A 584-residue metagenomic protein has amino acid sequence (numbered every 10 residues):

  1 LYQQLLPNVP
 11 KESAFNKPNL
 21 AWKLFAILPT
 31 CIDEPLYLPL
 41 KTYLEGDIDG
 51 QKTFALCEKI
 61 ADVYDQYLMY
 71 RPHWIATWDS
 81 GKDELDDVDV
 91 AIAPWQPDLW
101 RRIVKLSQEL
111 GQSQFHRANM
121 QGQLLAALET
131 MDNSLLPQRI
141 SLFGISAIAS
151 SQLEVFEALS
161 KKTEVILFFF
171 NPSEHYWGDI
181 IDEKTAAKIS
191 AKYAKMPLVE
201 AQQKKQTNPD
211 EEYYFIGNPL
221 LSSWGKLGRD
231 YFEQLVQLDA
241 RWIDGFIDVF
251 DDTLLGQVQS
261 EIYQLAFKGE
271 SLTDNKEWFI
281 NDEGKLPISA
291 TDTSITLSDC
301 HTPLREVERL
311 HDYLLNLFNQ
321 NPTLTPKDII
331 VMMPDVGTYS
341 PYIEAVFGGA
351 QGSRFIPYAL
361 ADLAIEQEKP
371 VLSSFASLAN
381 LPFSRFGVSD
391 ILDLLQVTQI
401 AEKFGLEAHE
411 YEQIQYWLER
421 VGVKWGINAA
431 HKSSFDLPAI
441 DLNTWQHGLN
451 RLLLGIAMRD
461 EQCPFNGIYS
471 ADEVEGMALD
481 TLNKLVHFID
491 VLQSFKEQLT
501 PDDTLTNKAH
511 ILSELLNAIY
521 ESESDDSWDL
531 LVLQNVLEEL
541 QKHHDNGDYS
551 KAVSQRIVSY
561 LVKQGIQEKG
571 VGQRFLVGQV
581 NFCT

Functional and structural regions predicted by a protein language model:
L1-T584: Polyanion-engaging groove/track-forming segments
